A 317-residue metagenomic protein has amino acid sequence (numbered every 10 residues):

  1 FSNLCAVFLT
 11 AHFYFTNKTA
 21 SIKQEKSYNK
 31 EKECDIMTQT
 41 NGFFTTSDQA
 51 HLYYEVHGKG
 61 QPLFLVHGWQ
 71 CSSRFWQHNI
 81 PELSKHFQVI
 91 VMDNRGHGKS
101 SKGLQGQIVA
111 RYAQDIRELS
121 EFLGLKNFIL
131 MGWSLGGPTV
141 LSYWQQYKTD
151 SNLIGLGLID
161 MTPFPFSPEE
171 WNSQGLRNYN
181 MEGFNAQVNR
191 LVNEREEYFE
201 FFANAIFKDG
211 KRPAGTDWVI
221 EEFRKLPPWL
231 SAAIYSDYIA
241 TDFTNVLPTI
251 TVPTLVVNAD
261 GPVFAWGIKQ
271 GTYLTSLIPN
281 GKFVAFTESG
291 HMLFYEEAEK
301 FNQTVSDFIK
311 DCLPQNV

Functional and structural regions predicted by a protein language model:
L4-L63, K85-Q88, L125-K126, P279 (+1 more regions): Alpha/beta-hydrolase fold catalytic core
A50-Q105: Conserved HGGG/HGGXW glycine-rich cap/lid loop of the alpha/beta-hydrolase fold
R111-F128: Conserved acidic catalytic loop of the alpha/beta-hydrolase fold
G132, G136, V140: Gly/Ala-rich beta-loop-alpha elbow adjacent to hydrolase catalytic centers
L141-S142, Q146, D150-R190: Flexible "cap/lid" loop of the alpha/beta hydrolase fold
S167-L176, N189-P248: Conserved alpha/beta-hydrolase catalytic His-Asp/Glu region
T249-S289: Conserved loop-alpha-helix segment in the C-terminal half of the alpha/beta-hydrolase fold that carries the catalytic
G281-V317: Catalytic active-site module of serine/aspartate enzymes centered on a nucleophile-bearing elbow/loop
